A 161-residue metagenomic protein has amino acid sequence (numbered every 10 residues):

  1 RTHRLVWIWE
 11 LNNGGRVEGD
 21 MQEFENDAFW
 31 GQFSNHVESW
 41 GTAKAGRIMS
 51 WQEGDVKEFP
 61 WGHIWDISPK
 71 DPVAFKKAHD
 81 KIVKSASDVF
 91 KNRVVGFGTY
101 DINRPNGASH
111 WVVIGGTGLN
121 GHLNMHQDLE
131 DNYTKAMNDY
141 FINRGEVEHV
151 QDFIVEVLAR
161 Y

Functional and structural regions predicted by a protein language model:
R1-Y161: Short S/T/G/P-rich N-terminal loop/turn motif that feeds into the first structured element of a domain
